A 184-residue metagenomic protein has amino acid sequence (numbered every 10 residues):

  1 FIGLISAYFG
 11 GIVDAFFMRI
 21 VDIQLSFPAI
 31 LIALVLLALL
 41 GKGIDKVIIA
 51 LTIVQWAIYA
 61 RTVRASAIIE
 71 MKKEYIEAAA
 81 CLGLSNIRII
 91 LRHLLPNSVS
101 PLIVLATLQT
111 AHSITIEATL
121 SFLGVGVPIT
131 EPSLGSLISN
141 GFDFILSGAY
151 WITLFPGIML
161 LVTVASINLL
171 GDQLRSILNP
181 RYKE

Functional and structural regions predicted by a protein language model:
F1-E184: Alpha-helical transmembrane segments of integral membrane proteins, especially multi-pass inner/plasma-membrane
